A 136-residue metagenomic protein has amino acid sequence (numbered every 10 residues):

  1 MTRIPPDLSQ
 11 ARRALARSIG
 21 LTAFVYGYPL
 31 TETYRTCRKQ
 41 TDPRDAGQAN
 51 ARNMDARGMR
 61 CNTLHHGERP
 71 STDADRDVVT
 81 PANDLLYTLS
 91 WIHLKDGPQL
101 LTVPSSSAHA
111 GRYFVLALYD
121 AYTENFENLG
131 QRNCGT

Functional and structural regions predicted by a protein language model:
M1-T136: A compositional/structural signature for long, glycine/proline-rich flexible linkers and loops on extracytoplasmic
